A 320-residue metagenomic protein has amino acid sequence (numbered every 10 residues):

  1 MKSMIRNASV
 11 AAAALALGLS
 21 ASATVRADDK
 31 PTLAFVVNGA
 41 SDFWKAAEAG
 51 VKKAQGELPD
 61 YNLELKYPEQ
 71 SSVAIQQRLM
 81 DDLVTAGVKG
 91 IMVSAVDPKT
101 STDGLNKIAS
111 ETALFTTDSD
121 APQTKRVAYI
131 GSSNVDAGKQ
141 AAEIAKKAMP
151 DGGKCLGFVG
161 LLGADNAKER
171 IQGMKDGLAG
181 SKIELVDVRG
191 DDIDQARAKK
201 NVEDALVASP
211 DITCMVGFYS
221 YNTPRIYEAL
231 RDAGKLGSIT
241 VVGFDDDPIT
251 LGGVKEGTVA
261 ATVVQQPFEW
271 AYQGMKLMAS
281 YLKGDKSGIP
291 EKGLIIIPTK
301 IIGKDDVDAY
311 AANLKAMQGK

Functional and structural regions predicted by a protein language model:
M1-A12, A21: Bacterial N-terminal signal peptides that target proteins for export
S3-R6, R26-K320: A residue-level marker of the well-folded mature domains of exported/periplasmic proteins
A16-V25: C-terminal segment of classical bacterial N-terminal signal peptides
